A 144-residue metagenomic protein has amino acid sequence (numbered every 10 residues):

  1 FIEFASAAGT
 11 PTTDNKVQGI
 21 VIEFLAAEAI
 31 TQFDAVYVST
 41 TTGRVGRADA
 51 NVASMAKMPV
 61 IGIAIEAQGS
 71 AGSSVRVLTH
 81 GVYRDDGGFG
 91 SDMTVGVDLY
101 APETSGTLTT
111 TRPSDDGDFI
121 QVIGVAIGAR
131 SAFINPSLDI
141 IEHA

Functional and structural regions predicted by a protein language model:
F1-A144: Glycine-anchored, exposed beta-strand/edge motif detector
